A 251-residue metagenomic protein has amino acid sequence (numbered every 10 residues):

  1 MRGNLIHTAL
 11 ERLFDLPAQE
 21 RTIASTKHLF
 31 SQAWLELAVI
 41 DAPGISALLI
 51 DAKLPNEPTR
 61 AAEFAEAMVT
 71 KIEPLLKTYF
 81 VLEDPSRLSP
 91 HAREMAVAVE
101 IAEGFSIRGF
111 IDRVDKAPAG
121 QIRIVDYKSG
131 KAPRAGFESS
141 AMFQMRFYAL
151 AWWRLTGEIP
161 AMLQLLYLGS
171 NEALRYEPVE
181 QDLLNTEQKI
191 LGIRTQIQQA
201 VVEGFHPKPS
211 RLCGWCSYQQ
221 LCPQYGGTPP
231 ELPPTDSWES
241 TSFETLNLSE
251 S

Functional and structural regions predicted by a protein language model:
R2, I6, F64, M68 (+3 more regions): Hydrophobic (often cysteine-bearing) scaffold residues that line and stabilize catalytic clefts of nucleotide/cofactor
L5-L16, Q196-A200: Solvent-exposed, amphipathic alpha-helical segments
T8, R12, P74, T78 (+3 more regions): Residue-level signal for well-ordered alpha-helical scaffold segments within enzymatic catalytic domains
A9-R93: A non-catalytic, helix-rich entry segment at domain boundaries
D15-R21, R134-F137, E203-F205: Short, polar/flexible loop-turn hinges at active-site or ligand-entry regions and domain interfaces
S31-L35, V97-E100, G169-E172, Y218-L221: Short, internal active-site loops enriched in acidic
M95-I190: Mg2+/Mn2+-dependent nuclease catalytic core
A119, W152-S251: Metal-dependent nuclease catalytic regions and adjoining charged, substrate-binding loops involved in nucleic-acid end
